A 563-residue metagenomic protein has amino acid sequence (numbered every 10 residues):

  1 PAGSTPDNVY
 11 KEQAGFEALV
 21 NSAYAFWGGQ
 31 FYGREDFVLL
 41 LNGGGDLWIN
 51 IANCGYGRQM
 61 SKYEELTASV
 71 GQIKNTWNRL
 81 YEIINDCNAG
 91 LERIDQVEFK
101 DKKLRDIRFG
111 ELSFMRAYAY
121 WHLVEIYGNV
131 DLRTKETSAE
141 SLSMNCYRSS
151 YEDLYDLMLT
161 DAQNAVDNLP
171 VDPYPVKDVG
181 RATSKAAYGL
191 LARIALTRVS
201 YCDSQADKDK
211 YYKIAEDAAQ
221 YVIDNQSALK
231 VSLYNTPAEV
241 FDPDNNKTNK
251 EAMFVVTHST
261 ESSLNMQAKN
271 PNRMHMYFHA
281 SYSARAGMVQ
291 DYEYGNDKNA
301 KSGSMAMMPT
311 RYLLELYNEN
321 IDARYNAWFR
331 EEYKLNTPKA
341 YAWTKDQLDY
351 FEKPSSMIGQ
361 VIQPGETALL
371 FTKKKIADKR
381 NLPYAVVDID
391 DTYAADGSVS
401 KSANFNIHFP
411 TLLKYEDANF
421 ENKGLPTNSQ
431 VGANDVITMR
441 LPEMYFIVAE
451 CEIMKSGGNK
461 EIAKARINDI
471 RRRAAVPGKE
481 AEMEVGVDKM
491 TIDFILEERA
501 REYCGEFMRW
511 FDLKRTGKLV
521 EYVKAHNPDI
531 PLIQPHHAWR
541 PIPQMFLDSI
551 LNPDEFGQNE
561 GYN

Functional and structural regions predicted by a protein language model:
P1-N53, Q163, K185-Y188, R193-L382: An aromatic- and glycine-enriched ligand-binding surface/loop that stacks and positions planar moieties
E12-Q13, E17-Q30, A52-Y127, S143-L157 (+2 more regions): Conserved, well-structured interaction surfaces
T67, L80-I83, L157-L159, V240-R311 (+8 more regions): Long, intrinsically disordered, low-complexity segments
D86, L154, D161, Y211-I214 (+2 more regions): Alpha-helical solenoid repeat scaffolds, predominantly canonical TPR units
H122-D131, P173, I194-A206, M454-G457: Short coil/turn linking the two alpha-helices of tandem helical-hairpin repeats
E331-I470: C-terminal substrate/ligand-recognition segments
